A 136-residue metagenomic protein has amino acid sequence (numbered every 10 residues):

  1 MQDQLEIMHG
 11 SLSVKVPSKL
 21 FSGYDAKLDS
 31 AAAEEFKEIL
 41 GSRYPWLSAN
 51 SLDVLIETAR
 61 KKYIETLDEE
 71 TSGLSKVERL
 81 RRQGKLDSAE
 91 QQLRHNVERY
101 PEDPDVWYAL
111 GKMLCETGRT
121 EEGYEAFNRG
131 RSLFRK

Functional and structural regions predicted by a protein language model:
M1-D68: Long, contiguous interaction/recruitment modules in multidomain scaffold/adaptor proteins
H95-E98, R129-S132: Conserved structural position within tetratricopeptide repeats
